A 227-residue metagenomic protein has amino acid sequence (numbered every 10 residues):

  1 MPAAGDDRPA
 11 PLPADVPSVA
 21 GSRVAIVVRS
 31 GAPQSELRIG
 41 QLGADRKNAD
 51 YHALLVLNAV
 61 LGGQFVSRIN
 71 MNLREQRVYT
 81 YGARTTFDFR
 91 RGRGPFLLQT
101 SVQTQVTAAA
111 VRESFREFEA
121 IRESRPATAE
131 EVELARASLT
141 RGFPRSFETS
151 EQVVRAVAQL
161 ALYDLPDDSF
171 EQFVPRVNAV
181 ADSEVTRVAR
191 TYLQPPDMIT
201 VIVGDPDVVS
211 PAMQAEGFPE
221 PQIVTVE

Functional and structural regions predicted by a protein language model:
M1, S114-F115: PAPS/PAP-binding and catalytic site of the sulfotransferase fold
A3-N48, A59-A110, E131, Q152-A156 (+3 more regions): Non-catalytic beta-strand/loop surface segments
L37, D167-F170: Acidic/histidine-rich, surface-exposed loop or edge segments in extracytoplasmic proteins
I39, L55, L73, S114 (+3 more regions): Divalent metal-coordination and catalytic microenvironments
E133-T140, P144: Small-residue-rich helix-loop
T149: Hard-cation-handling environments
I202-D205: Structural motif
